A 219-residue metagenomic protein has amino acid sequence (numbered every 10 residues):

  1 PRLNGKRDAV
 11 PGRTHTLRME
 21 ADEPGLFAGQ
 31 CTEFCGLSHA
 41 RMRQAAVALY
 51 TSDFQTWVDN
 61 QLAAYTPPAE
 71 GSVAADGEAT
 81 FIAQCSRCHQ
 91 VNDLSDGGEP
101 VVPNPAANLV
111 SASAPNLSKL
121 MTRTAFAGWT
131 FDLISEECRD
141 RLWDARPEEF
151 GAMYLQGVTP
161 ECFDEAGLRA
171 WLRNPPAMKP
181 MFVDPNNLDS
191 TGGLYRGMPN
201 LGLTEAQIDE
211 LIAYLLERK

Functional and structural regions predicted by a protein language model:
P1-L3: Short amphipathic beta-strand segments in non-cytosolic proteins
K6, M19-E20, Y65-P68, A107-N108 (+2 more regions): Short, contiguous acidic/charged loop-to-helix segments that flank catalytic cores in large enzymes
D8-V10, L188-D189: Gly/Ser-enriched beta-turn/beta-hairpin loop segments
A9-A63, E70-G71, A83-S86: Extracellular/periplasmic metallocenter environments
A21, G71-A74, E161-E165, G202-E205: Short, solvent-exposed loop/helix junctions and linker helices that flank or host conserved functional motifs
A28-E33, A79-N92, D96, S113-T122 (+3 more regions): C-type cytochrome heme c attachment motif
H39-M42, G98-A107, S113-L120, T130-P160 (+2 more regions): Axial heme c-ligation environment in periplasmic c-type cytochrome domains
S52-I82, S95-N104, S113: Electrostatic cytochrome c docking/interface patches
